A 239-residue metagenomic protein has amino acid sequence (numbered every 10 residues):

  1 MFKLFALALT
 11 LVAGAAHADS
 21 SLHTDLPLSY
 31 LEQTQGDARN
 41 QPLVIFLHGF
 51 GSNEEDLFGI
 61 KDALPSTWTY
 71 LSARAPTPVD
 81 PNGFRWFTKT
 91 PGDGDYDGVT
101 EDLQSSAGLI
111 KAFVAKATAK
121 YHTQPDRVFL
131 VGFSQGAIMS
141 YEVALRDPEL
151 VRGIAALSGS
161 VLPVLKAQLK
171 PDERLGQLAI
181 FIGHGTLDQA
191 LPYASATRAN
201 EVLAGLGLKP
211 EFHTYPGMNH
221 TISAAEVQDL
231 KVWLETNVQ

Functional and structural regions predicted by a protein language model:
L22-T123: Serine-hydrolase catalytic machinery in alpha/beta-hydrolase-like enzymes
H48-F50, V131-F133, G185: Conserved alpha/beta-hydrolase "nucleophile elbow" surrounding the catalytic nucleophile
L57-I60, Q168, P192-V202: Short alpha-helix in the alpha/beta-hydrolase fold that links the catalytic acid
F58, A137-P148, I154: Short glycine-enriched nucleophile-adjacent loop and the immediately C-terminal alpha-helix near the catalytic center
A73-P76, A155-P163: Active-site nucleophile loop of the alpha/beta-hydrolase fold
H122-G132: Alpha/beta-hydrolase fold nucleophile elbow
F181, A194-Q239: C-terminal catalytic histidine-bearing segment of alpha/beta-hydrolase fold enzymes
F181-H184, D188: Short beta-strand/loop motif that positions the catalytic acidic residue of the alpha/beta-hydrolase fold
